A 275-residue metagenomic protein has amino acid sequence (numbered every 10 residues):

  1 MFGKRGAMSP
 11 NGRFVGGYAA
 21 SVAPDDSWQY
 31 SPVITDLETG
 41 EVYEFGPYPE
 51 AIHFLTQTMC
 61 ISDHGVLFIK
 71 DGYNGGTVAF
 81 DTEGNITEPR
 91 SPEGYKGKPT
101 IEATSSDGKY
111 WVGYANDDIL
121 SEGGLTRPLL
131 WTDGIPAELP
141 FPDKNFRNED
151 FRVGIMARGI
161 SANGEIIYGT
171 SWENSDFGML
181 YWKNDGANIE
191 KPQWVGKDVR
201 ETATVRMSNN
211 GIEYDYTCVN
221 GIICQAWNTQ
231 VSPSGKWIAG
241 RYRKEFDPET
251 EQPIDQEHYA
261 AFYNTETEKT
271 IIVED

Functional and structural regions predicted by a protein language model:
M1-D275: Conserved "turn/edge" positions that cap or connect secondary-structure elements within repeat/scaffolded domains
